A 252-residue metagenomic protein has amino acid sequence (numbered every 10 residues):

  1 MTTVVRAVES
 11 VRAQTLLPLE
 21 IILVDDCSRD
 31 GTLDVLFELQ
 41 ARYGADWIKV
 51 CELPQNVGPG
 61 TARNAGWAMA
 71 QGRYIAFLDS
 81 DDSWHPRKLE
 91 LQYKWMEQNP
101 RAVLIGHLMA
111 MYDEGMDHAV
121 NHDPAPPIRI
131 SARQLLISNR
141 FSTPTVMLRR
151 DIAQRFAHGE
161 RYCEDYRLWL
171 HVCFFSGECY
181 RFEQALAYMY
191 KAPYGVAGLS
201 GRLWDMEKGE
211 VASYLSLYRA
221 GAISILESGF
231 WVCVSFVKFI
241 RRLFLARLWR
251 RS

Functional and structural regions predicted by a protein language model:
T2-V5, D30-L39, T61, S83 (+1 more regions): Acidic helix N-cap motif at the loop->helix transition within catalytic regions of sugar-transfer enzymes
A7, L53-A70, L91: Glycine-rich, basic loop-to-helix element that forms the pyrophosphate-binding segment of sugar-nucleotide handling
E9-P18: Short, acidic, metal-binding catalytic loop of nucleotide-sugar glycosyltransferases
S10, D25-D34, Q55, D79: A conserved acidic beta->alpha catalytic loop
A68, P124-D205, G209: Conserved nucleotide-sugar donor-binding catalytic segment
I75: Short aromatic/hydrophobic "clamp" motif used to bind/position activated sugar donors
R87-V120: Conserved donor NDP-sugar-binding/catalytic core segment of glycosyltransferases
L186, G195-S252: Non-catalytic, C-terminal membrane-associated alpha-helical segments of glycosyltransferases
